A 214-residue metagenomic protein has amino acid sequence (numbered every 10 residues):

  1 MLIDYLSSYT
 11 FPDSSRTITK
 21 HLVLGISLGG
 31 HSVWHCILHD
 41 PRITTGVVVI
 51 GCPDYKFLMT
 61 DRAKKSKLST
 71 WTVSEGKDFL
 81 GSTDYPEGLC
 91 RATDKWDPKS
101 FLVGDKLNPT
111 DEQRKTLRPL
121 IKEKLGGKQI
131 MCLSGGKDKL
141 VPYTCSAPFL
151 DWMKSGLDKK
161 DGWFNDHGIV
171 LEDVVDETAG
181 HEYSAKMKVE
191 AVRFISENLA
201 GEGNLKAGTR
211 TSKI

Functional and structural regions predicted by a protein language model:
L2-S69: Primarily recognizes the serine-hydrolase "nucleophile elbow" in alpha/beta-hydrolase and SGNH/GDSL folds
F11-S15, R114-L125, G201-L205: Surface-exposed acidic, glycine-flexible loop patches that form ligand/cofactor-binding and adhesion interfaces
K20-S27, I130-S134, V170-A179: Extended hydrophobic secondary-structure segments that form protein cores and membrane-embedded regions
T45, K56-D166: The feature captures the conserved acid-bearing segment of alpha/beta-hydrolase catalytic domains
V49-C52, G135-G136, D176: Active-site-proximal beta-strand/loop segments in catalytic clefts of secreted hydrolases
L140-I214: C-terminal catalytic histidine-bearing segment of alpha/beta-hydrolase fold enzymes
